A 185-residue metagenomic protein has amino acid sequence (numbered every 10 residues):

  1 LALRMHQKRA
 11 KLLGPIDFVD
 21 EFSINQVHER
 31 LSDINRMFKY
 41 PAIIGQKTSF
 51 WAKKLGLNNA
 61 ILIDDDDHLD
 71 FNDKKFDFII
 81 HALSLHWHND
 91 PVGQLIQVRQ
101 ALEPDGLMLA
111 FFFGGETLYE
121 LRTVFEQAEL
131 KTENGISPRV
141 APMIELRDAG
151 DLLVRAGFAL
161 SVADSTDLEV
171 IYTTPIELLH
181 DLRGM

Functional and structural regions predicted by a protein language model:
L1-R36: Class I SAM-dependent methyltransferase Rossmann-like catalytic core, especially the SAM/SAH-binding loop
D17, N35-S49: Conserved class I S-adenosyl-L-methionine
T48-L57: Conserved SAM-binding loop of SAM-dependent methyltransferases across substrates and taxa, primarily the Class I
H68-I79: A short acidic, Gly/Pro-enriched loop at the edge of an enzyme's catalytic core that lines a small-molecule cofactor
H81-S84: A short beta-strand submotif of the Rossmann-like class I SAM-dependent methyltransferase core that lines
H86-H88: A short His-aromatic
V92-L107: A short glycine-rich, Lys/Arg-flanked "PGG" loop and its adjoining helix->strand segment in the class I
F111-E177: Conserved catalytic/acceptor-binding region of the Class I
